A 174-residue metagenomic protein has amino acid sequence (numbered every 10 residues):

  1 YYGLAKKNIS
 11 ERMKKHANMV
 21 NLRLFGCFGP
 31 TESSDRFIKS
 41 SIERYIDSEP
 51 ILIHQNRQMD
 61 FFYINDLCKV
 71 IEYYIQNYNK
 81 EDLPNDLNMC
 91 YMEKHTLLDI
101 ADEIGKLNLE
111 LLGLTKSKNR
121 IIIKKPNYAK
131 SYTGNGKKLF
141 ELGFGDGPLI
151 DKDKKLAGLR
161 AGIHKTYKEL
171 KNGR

Functional and structural regions predicted by a protein language model:
Y1, V20-F37: Flexible, glycine-rich beta-alpha linker
Y1-V20, Y45-I46: Active-site Tyr-X1-5-Lys
Y2-S10, D35-K39, D60-F61, K94: Short-chain dehydrogenase/reductase
K6, E32, K165: Short, flexible micro-motifs
I9, M13, S41, K138-F140: Structural element of the ATP-grasp superfamily
E11, K39, D102, K106: Active-site phosphate/pyrophosphate- and oxyanion-stabilizing loops and adjacent acidic/basic residues in soluble
Y45, E49, I53-R174: C-terminal substrate-binding subdomain of Rossmann-fold SDR/epimerase-dehydratase oxidoreductases
